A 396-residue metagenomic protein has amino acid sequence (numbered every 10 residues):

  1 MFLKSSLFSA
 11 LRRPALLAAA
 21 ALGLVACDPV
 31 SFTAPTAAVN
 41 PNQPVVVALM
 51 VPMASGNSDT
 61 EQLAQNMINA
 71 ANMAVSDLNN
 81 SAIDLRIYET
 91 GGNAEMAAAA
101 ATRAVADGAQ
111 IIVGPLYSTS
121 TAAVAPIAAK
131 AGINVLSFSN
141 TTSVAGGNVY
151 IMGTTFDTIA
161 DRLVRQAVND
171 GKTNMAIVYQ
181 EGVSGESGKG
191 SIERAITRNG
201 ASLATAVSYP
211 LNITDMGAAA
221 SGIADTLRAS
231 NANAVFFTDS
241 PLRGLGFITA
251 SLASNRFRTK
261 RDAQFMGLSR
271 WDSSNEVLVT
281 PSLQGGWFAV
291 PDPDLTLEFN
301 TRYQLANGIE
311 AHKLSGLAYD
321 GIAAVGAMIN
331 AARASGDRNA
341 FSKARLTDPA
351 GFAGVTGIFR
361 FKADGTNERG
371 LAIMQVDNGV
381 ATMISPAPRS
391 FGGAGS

Functional and structural regions predicted by a protein language model:
F2-S396: Extracytosolic ligand-binding ectodomains
